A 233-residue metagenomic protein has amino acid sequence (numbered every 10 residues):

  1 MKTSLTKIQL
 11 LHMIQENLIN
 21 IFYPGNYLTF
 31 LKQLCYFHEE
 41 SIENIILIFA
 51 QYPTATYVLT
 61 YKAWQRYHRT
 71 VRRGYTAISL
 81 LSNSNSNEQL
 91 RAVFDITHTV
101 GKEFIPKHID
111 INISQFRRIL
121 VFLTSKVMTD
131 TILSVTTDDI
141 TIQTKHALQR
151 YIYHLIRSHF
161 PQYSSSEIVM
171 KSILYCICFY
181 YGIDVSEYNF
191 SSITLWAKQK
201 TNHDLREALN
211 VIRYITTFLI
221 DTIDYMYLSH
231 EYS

Functional and structural regions predicted by a protein language model:
M1-S233: N-terminal accessory/interface modules of nucleic-acid-binding and processing proteins
